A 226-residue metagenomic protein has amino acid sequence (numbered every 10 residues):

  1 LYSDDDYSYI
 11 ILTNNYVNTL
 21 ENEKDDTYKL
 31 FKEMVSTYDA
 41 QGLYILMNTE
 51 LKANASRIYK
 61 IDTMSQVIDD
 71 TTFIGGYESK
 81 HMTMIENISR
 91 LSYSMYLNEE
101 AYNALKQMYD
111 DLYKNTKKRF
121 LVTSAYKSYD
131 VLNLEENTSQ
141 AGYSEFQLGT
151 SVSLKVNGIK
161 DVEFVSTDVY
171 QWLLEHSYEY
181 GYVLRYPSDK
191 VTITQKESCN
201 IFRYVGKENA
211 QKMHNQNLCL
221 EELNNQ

Functional and structural regions predicted by a protein language model:
I10-Q226: Cell-envelope/glycan interface and biosynthesis
